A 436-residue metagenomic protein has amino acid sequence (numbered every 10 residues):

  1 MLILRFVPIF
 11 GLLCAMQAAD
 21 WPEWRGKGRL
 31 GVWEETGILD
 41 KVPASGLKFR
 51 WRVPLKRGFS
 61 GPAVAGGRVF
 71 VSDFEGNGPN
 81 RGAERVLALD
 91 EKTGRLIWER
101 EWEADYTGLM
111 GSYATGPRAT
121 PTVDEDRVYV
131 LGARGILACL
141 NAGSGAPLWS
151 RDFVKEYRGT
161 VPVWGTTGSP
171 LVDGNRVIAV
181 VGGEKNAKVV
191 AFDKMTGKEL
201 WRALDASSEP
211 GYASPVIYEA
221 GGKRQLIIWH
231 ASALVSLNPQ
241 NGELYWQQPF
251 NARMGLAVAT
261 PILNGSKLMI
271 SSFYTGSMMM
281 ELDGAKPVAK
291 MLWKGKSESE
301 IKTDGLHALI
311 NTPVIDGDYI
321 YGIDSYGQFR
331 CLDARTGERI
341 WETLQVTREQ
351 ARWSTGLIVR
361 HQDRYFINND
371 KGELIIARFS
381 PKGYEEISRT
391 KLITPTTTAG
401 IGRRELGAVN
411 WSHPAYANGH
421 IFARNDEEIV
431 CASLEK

Functional and structural regions predicted by a protein language model:
M1-I3: N-terminal secretory signal peptides that target proteins for export/translocation
R5-A15: Bacterial N-terminal signal peptides
Q17-K436: Noncatalytic, solvent-exposed loop/strand surfaces of beta-propeller-type extracellular/periplasmic domains
